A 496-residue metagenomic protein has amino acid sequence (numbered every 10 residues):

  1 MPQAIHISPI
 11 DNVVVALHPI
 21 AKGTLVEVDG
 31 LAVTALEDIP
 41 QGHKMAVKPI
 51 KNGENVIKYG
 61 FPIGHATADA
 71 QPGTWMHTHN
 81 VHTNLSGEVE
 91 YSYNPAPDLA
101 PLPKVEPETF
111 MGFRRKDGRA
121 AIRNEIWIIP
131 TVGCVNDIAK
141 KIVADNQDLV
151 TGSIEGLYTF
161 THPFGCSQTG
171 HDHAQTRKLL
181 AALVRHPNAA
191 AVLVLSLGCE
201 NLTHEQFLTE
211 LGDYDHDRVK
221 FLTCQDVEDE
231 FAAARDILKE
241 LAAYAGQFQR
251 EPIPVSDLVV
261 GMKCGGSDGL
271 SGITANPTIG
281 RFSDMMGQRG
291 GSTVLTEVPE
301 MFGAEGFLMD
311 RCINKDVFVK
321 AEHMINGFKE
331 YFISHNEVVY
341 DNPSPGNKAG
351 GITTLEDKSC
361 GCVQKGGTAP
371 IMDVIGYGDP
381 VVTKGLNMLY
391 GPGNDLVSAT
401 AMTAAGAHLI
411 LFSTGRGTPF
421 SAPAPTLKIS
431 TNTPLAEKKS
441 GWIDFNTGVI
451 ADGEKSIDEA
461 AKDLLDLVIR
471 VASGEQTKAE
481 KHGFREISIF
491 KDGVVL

Functional and structural regions predicted by a protein language model:
M1-L409, R416-L496: Metallocofactor- and cofactor-centric catalytic cores in central/energy metabolism, strongly enriched
